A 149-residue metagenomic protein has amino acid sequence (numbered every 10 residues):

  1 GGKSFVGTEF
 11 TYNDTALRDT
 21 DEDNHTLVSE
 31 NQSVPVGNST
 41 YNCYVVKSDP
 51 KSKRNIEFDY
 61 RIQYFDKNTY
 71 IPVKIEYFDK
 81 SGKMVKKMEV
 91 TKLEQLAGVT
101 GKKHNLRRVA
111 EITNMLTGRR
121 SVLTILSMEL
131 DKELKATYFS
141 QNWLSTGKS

Functional and structural regions predicted by a protein language model:
G1-R18, G37-Y138: Gly/Pro-enriched, hydrophobic low-complexity segments that function as extracytoplasmic propeptides/linkers
T15-Q32: A short, amphipathic edge element
K135-S149: Short, low-complexity, Pro/Ser/Thr/Gly-rich segments in the mature regions of secreted, periplasmic
